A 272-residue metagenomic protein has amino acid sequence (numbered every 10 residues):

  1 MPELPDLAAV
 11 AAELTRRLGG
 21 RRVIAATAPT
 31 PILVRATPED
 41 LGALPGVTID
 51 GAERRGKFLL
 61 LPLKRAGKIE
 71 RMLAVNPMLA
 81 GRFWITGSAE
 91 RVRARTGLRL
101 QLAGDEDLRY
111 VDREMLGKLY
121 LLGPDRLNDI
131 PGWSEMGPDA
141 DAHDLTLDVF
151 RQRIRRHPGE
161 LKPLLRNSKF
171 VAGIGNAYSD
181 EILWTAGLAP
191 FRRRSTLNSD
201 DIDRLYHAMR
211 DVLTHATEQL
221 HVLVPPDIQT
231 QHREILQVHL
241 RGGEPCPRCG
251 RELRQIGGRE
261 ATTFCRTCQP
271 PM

Functional and structural regions predicted by a protein language model:
M1-L119, G242-G243, Q255: Gly/Gly-Pro- and Ser/Thr-rich, intrinsically disordered tail segments characteristic of DNA damage-repair and tolerance
E3-D6, V10, G19, N128-G132 (+5 more regions): Alpha-helical structural motif
R22-A43, E53, L60, R65-E70 (+1 more regions): Basic, nucleic-acid-binding surfaces and adjacent catalytic neighborhoods in DNA/RNA-processing proteins
K68-G173, Y178-T185: Phosphate/anion-contacting hairpin/loop surfaces
